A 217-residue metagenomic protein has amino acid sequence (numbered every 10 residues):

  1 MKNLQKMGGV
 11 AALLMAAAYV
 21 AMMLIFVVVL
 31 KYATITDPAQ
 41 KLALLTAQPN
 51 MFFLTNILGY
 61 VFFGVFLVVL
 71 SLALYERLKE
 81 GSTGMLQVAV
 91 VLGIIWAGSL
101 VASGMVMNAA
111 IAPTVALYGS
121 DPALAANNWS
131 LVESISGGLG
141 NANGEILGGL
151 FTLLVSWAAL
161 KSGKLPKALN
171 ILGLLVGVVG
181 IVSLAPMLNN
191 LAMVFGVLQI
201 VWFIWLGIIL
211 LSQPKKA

Functional and structural regions predicted by a protein language model:
M1-A217: Hydrophobic, aromatic-enriched alpha-helical segments typical of multi-pass transmembrane helices
